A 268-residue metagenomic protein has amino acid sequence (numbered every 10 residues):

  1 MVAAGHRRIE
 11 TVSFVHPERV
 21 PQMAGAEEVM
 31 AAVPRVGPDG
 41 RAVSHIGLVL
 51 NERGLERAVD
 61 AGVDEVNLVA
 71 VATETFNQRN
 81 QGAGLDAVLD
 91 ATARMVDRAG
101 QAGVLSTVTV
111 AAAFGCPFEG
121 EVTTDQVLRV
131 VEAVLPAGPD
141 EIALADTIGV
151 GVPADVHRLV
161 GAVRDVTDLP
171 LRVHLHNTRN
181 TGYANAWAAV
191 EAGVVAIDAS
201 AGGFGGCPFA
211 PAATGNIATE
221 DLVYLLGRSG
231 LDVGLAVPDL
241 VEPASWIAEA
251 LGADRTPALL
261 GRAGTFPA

Functional and structural regions predicted by a protein language model:
V2-A268: Catalytic cores and adjacent flexible loops of soluble metabolic enzymes that perform enolate/carbanion chemistry on
